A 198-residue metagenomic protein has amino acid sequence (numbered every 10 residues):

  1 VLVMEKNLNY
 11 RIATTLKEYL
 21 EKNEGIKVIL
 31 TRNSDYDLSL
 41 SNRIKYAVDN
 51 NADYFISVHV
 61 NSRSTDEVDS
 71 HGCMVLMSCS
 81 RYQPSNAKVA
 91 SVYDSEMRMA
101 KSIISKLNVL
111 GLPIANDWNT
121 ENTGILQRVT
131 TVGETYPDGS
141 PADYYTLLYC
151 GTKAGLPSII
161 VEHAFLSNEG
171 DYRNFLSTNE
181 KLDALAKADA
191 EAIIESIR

Functional and structural regions predicted by a protein language model:
V3-R198: Active-site-proximal helix/loop segments of hydrolytic enzymes
